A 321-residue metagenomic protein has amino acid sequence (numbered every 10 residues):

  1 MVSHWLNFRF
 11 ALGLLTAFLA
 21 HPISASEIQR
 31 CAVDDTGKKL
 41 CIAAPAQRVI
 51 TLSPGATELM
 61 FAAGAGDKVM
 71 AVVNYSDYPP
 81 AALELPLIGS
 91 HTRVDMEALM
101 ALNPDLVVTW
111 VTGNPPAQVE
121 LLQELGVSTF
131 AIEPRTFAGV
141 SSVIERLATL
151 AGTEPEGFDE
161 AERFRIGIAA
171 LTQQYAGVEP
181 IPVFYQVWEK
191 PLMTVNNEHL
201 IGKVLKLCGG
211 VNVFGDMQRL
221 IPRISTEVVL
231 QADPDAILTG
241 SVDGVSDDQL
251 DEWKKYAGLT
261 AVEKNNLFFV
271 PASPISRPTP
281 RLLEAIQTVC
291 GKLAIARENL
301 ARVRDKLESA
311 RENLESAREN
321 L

Functional and structural regions predicted by a protein language model:
M1-L6: N-terminal secretory signal peptides that target proteins for export/translocation
R9-P22: Bacterial N-terminal signal peptides
I23-R48: N-terminal hydrophobic or amphipathic helices and topogenic motifs
Q29-A32, K38-K39, D105-L106, W110 (+4 more regions): Extracytoplasmic substrate-binding proteins
V33-G37, I88-E97, M217-T226: Short helix-initiation/N-cap motifs at beta->coil->alpha
Q47-L102, L106-T112, V213, S241: A short, structured surface patch at a secondary-structure boundary
V73, E198-I221, S241, F268-F269: His/Asp/Glu-enriched short active-site or ligand-binding loop at hydrolase and phosphoryl-transfer sites
M96-N103, L125, I224-D233: Short helices/loops that flank or line small-molecule/ion binding pockets
